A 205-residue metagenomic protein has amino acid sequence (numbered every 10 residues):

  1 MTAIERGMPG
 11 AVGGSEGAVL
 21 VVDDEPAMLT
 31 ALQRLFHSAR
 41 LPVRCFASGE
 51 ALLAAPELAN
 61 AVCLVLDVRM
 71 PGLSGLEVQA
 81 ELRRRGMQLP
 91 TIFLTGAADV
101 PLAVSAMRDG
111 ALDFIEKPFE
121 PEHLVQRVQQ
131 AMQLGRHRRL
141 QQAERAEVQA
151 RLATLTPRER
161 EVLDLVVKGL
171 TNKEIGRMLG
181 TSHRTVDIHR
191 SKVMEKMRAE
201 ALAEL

Functional and structural regions predicted by a protein language model:
M1-L20, P26, Q33, E147: Non-catalytic signal-transmission and effector/linker regions of two-component phosphorelay proteins
A47-S48, S74-E77, A98: Acidic catalytic/metal-coordinating carboxylates
E50, A54, L76-Q88, S105: Short amphipathic alpha-helix used as the core "switch/output" element in two-component signaling
A59-L66: Active-site beta3 strand of CheY-like receiver
M70: Receiver (REC) domain active-site loop signature in two-component systems and cognate sites in sensor histidine kinases
D99-P101, I115-Q129, E174: C-terminal output helix
T171-E204: Recognition helix of helix-turn-helix DNA-binding domains
